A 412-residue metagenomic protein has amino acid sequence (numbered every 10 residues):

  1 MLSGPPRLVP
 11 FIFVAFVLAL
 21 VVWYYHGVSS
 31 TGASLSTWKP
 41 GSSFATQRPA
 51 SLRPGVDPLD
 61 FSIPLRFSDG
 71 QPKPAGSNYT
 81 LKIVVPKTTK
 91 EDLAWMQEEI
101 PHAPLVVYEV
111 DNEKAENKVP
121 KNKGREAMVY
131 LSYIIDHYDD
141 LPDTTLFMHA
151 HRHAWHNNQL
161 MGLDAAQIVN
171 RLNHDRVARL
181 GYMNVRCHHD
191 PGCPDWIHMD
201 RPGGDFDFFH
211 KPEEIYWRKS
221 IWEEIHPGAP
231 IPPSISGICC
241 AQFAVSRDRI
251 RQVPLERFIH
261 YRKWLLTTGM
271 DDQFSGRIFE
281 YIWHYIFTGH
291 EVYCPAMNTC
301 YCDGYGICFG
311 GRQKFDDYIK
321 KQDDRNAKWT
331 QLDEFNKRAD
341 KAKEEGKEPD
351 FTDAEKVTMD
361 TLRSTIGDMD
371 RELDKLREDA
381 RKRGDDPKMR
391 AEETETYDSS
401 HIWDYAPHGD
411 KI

Functional and structural regions predicted by a protein language model:
L2-I412: ER/Golgi luminal nucleotide-sugar-dependent glycosyltransferases, focusing on the catalytic module
